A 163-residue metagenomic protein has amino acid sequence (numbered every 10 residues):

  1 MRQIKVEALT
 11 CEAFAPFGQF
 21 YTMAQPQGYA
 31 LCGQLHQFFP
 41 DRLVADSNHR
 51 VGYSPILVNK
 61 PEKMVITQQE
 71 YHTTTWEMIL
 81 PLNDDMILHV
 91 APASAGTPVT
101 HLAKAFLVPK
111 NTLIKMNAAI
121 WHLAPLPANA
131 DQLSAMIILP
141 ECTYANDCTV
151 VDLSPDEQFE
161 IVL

Functional and structural regions predicted by a protein language model:
M1-P109, A124-L163: Active-site region of the double-stranded beta-helix
T112-I114, A119-A124: Histidine-centered metal-chelating micro-motifs
